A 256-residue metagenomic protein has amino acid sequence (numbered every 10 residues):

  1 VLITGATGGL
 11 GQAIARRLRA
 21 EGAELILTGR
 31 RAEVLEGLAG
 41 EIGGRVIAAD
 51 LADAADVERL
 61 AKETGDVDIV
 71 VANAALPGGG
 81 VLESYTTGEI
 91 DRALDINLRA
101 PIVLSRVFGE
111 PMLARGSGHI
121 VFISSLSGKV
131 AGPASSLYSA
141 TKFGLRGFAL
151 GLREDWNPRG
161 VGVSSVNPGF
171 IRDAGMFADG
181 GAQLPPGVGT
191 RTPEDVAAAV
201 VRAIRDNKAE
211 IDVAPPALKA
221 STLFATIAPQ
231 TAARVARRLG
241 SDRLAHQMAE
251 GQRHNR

Functional and structural regions predicted by a protein language model:
T7-G8: Conserved glycine-rich cofactor-binding loop
E41-A55: Rossmann-fold cofactor-recognition segment
V81-L82, T86-L94: Substrate-binding pocket helix/loop in short-chain dehydrogenase/reductase
S105, T141: Active-site helix of classical SDR
S125: Residue(s) in the substrate-gating loop at a strand-loop-helix junction that position the organic substrate next
V130, G151-G162: Active-site-adjacent segment of SDR/Rossmann-fold oxidoreductases
S165, P185-K219: C-terminal helical subdomain
